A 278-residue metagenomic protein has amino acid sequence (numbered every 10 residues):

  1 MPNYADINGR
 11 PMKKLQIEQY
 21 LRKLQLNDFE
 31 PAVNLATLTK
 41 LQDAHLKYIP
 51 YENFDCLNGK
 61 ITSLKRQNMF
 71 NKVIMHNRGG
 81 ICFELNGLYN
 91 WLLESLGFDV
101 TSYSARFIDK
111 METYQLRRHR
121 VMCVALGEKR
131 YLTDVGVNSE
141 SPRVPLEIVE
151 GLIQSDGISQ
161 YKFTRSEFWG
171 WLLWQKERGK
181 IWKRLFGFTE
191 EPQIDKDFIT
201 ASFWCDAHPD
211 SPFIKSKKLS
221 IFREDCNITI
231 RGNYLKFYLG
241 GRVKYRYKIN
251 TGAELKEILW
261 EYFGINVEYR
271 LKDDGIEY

Functional and structural regions predicted by a protein language model:
M1-A32, D43, S95-L96, W169-Y278: N-terminal accessory/pre-domain segments preceding catalytic cores
G9-N77: Secondary-structure boundary elements
V73-H76, F107, G240-G241: A short, structure-level motif marking secondary-structure boundaries and short turns
G87, W91-D156, Q160: Hydrophobic/aromatic-rich core segments of domains that either
R106-I108, G127-R130, V137-E140, S166-G170 (+2 more regions): Short acidic/polar capping segments at secondary-structure boundaries
A125, R165-S166, I230-R231: Generic beta-strand structural signal
G151-S155, S159-L173, I181-W182: Conserved, well-structured core segments that form or line functional sites
